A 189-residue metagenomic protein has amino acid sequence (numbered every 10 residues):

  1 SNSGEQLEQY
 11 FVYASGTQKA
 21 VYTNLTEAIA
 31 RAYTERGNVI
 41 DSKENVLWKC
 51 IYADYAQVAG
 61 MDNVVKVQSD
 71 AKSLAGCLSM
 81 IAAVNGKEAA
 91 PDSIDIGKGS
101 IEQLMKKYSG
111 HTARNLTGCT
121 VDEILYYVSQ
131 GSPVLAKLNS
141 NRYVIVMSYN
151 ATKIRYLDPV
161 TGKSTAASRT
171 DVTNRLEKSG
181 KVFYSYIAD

Functional and structural regions predicted by a protein language model:
N2-T17, G37-N38, I51-Y55: Short aromatic-glycine-(Arg/Gly/Cys) micro-motifs in beta-strand/loop hairpins
G4-Q9, A32-R36, Q130, S148-T152: A short, compositionally biased
Q6, N45-V46: Nucleo/cytoplasmic regulatory scaffolds in medium-to-very-large eukaryotic proteins
T17-Y22, V46, K163-A166: Surface-exposed loop/edge segments in extracytoplasmic proteins
A20-E27, K49-D54, I145-A151: Surface-exposed flexible segments
T23-N38: A short, charged, amphipathic alpha-helix used as a generic interaction element across diverse proteins
A56-D189: Conserved active-site-adjacent core of cysteine acyl-enzyme catalytic domains
